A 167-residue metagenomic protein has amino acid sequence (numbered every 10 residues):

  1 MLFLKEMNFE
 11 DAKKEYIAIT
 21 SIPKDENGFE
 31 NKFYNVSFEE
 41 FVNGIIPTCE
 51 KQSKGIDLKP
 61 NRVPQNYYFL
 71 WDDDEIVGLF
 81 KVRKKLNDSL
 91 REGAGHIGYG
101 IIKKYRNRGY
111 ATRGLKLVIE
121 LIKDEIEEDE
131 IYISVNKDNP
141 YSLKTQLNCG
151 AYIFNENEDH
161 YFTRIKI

Functional and structural regions predicted by a protein language model:
M1-H96, E158-I167: GNAT-family acyltransferases
F3, G98, Y132-S134: Short aromatic/hydrophobic contact patches that present stacked aromatics for nucleic-acid/ligand binding
K13, I17, E75, K116 (+3 more regions): Replace "anionic and nucleotidyl ligands
R83-K84, H96-N107, N136: A short, internal acetyl-CoA/4′-phosphopantetheine-binding micro-motif in the GNAT/acyltransferase core
G98-I101, N107-L121, L143-N148: Conserved acetyl-CoA-binding loop-helix of GNAT-fold acetyltransferases
D124-S134: Conserved GNAT acetyl-CoA-binding A-motif
N136-K137, H160: Conserved beta-strand edge residues that scaffold enzyme active sites
K137-N155: Conserved active-site alpha-helix within GNAT-family acetyltransferase domains
